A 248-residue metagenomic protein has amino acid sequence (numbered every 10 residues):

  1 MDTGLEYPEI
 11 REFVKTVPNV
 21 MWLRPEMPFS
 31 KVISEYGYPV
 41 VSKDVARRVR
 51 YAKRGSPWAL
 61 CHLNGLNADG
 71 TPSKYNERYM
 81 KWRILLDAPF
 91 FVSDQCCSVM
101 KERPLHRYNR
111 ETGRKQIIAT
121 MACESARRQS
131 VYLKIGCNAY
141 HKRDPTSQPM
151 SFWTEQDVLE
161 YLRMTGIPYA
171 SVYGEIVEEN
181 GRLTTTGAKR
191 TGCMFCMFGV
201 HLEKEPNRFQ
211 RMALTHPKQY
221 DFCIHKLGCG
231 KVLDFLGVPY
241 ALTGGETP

Functional and structural regions predicted by a protein language model:
M1-D157: ATP-dependent adenylation/nucleotidyltransferase module used to activate substrates
T154-P248: ATP/NTP-dependent adenylation/nucleotidyl-transfer catalytic domains that generate, transfer, or process NMP-activated
